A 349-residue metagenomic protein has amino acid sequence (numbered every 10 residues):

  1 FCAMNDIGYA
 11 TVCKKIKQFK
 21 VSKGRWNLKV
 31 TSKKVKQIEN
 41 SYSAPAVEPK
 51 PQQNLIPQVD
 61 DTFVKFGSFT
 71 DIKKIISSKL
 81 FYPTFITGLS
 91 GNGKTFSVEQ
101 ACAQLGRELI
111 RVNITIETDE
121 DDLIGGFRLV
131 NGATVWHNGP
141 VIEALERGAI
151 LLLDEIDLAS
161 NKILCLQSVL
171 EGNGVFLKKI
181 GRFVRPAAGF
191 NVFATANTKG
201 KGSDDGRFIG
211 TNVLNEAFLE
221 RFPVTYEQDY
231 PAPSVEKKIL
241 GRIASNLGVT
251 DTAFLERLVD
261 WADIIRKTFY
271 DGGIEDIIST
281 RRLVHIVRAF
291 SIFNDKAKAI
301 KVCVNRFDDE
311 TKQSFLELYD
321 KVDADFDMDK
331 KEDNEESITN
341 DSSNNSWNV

Functional and structural regions predicted by a protein language model:
A3-V21: Short, basic interhelical loop/turn and adjoining N-cap of the next helix at nucleic-acid- or acidic-partner-contacting
N5-D6, K29-V349: C-terminal regulatory/interaction module of P-loop NTP-utilizing enzymes
K15-V35: Short, solvent-exposed alpha-helical "recognition" segments
